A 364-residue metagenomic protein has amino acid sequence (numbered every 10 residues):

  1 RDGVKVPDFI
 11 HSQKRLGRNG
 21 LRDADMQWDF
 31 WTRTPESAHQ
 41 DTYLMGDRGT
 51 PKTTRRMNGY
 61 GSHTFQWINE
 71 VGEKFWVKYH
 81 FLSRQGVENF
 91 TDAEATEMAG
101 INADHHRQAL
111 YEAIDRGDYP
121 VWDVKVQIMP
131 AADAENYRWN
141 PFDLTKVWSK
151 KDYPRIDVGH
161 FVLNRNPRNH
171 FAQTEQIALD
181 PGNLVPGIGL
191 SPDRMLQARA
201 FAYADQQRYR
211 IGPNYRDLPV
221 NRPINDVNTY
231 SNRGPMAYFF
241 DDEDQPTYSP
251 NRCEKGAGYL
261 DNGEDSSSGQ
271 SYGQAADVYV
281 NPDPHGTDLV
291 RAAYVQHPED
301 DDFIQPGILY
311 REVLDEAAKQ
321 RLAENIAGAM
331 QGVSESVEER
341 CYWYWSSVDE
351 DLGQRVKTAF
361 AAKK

Functional and structural regions predicted by a protein language model:
R1-K364: Active-site-adjacent core segments of small-molecule enzymes
